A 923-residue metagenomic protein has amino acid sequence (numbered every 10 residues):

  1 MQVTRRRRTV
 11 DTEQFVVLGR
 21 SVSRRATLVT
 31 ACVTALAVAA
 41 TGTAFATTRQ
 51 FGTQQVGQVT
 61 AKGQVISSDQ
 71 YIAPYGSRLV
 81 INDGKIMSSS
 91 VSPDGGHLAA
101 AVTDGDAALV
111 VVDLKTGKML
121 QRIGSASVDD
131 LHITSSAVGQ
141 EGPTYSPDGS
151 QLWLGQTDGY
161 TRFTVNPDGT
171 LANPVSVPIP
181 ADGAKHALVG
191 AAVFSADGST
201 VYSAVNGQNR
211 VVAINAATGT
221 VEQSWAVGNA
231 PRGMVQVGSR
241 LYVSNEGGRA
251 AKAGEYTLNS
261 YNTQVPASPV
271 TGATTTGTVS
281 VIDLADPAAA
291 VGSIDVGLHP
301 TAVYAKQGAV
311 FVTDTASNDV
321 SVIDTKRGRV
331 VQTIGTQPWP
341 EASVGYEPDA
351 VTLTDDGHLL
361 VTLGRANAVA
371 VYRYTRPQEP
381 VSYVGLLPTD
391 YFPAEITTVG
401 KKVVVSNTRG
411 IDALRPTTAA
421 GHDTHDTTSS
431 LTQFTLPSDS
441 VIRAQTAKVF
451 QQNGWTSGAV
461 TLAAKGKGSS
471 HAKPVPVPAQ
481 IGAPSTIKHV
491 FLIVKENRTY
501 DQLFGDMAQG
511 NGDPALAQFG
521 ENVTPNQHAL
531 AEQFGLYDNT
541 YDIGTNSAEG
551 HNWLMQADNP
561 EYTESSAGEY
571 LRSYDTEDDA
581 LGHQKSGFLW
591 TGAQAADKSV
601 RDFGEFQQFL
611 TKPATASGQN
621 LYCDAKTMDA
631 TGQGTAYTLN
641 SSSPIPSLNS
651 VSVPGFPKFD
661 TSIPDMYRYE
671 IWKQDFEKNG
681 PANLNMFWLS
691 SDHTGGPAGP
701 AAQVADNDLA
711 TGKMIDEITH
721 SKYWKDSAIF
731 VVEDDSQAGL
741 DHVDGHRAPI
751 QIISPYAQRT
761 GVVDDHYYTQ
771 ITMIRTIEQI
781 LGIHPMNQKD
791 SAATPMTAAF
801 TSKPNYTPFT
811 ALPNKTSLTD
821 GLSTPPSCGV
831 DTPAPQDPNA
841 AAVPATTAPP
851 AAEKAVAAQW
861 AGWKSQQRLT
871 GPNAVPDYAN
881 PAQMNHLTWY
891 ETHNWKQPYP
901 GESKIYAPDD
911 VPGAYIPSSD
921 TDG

Functional and structural regions predicted by a protein language model:
M1-V22: N-terminal secretory signal peptides that target proteins for export/translocation
G19-A46: Secretory targeting and sorting signals
A40, P167, T218, R327 (+5 more regions): Short, structurally constrained coil/turn elements that cap an alpha-helix or connect an alpha-helix to the following
T43, Y71-I72, A483-S485: Extreme N-terminus of proteins, especially the signal/transit-peptide cleavage junction and the first residues
A46-V475: Predominantly soluble domains enriched in secretory-pathway, periplasmic, or organellar proteins
T427, R443-G923: N-terminal pro-sequences and low-complexity stem/linker regions of secreted or lumenal proteins
